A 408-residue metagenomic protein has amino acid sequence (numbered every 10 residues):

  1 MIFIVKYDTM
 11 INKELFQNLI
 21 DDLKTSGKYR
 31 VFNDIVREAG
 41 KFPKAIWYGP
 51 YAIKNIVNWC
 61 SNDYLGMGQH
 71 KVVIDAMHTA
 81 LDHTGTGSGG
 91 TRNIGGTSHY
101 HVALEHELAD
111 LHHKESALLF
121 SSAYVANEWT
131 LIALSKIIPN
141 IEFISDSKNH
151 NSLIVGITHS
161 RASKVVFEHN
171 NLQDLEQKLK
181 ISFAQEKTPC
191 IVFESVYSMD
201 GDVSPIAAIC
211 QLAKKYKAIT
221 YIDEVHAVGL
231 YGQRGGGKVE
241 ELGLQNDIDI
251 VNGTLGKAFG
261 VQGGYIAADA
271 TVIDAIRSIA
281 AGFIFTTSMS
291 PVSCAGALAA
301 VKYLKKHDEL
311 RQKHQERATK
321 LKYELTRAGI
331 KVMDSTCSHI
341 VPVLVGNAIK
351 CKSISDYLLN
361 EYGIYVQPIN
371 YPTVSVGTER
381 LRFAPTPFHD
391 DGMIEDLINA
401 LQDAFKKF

Functional and structural regions predicted by a protein language model:
F3-V5, T9, M67, K71 (+5 more regions): PLP-dependent enzyme catalytic core of the Aspartate aminotransferase-like
Y7-K13, L19-T84, A218: N-terminal "arm"/small-domain region of PLP-dependent enzymes with the aminotransferase-like
D63, V165, H169-I222: Active-site phosphate-binding strand-loop segment of PLP-dependent enzymes
G90-R92, E105-W129: Short loop-beta-helix segment that forms the pyridoxal 5′-phosphate
A133-N151: Conserved PLP-anchoring active-site segment centered on the Schiff-base-forming lysine
Y216-I219, H226, Y231-A328, M333-C337: Active-site C-terminal subdomain of aminotransferase-like
Q312-K322, T326-G363, P385-P387: Conserved PLP-binding catalytic core of the aspartate aminotransferase-like
